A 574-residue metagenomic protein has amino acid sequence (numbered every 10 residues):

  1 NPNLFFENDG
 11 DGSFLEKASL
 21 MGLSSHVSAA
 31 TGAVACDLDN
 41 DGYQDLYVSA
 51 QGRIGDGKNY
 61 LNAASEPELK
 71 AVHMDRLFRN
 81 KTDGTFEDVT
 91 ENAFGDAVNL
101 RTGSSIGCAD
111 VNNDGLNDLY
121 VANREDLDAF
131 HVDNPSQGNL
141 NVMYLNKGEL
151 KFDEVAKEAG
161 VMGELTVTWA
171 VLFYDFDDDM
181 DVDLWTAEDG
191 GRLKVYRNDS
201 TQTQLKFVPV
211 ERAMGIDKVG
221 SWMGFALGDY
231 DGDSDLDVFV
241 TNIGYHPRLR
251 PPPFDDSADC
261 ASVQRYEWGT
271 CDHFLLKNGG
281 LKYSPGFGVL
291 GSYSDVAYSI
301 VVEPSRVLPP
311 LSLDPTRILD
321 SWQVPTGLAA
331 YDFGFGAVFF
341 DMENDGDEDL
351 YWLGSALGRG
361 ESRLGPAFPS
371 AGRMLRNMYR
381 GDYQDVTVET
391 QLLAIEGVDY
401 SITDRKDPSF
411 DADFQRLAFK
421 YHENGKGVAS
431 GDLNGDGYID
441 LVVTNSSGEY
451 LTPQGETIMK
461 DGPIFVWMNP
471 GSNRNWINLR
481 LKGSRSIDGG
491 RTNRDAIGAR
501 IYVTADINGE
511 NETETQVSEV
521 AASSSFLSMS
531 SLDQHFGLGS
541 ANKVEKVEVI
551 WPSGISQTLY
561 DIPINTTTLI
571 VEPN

Functional and structural regions predicted by a protein language model:
N1, L46-A50, L119-N123, V182-E188 (+5 more regions): Hydrophobic beta-strand segments that make up the repeating blades of beta-propeller and related beta-repeat
F6-S28, Y60-R101, D133, L140-T166 (+5 more regions): Blade-edge motifs of beta-propeller repeat domains
E7, A29-Y43, G103-N113, W169-D178 (+6 more regions): Beta-propeller blade termini
T31-N59, A64, M74-N80, T102 (+2 more regions): Hydrophobic or amphipathic alpha-helical targeting/insertion segments
C36, S49, A109, A122 (+8 more regions): Surface-exposed loop and edge beta-strand positions of immunoglobulin-like domains
S49-K70, A122-G138, N242-W268, L353-P369 (+1 more regions): Short, conserved, GDST-rich strand-edge loop motifs in beta-rich repeat architectures
R317-S321, G327-E348, W352-A356, N377-Y379 (+1 more regions): Long hydrophobic segments that form regular secondary structure
V386, D411-R416, G427-A429, Y438-N574: Gly/Ser/Thr/Pro-enriched helix-cap/hinge segments flanking short amphipathic alpha-helices
